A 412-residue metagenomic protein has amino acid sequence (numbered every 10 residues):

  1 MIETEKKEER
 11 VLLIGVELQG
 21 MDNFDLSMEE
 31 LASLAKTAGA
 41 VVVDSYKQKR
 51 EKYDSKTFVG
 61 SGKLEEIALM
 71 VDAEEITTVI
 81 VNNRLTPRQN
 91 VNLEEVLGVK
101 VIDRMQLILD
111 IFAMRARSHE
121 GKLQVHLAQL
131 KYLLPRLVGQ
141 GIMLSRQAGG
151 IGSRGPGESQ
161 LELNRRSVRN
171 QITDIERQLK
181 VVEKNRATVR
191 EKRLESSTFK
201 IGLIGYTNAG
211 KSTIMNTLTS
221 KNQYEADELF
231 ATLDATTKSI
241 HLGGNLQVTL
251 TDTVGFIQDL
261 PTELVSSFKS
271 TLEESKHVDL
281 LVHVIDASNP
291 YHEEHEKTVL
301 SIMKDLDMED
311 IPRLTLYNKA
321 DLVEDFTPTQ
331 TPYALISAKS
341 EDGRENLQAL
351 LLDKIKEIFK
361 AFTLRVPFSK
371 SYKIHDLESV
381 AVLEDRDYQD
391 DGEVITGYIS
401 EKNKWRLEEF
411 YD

Functional and structural regions predicted by a protein language model:
M1-D110: N-terminal accessory targeting/assembly segments
M1-L13, V138-A209, M215, S301-D412: C-terminal-of-GTPase-core extension/linker across diverse P-loop GTPases
I2-E3, L26-E29, K52-A68, D234 (+2 more regions): Switch II of P-loop NTPase G domains
L18-D22, D54-T57, R115-H119, Q160 (+4 more regions): Flexible beta-alpha connector loops of hexameric P-loop NTPases
M28-L34, A68-L69, L85-E95, N245-L246 (+1 more regions): Conserved C-terminal guanine-recognition region of P-loop GTPase G domains, centered on the G4
D44, Q48, Y53-D54, L64 (+1 more regions): Switch I (G2) and immediately adjacent beta-strands of P-loop GTPase domains
L107-V125: Short alpha-helix plus adjacent loop in nuclease-associated cores
R186, R193-F199, T219-Q247, T262-S267 (+2 more regions): Switch I (effector-binding) loop of TRAFAC-class P-loop GTPase G-domains
